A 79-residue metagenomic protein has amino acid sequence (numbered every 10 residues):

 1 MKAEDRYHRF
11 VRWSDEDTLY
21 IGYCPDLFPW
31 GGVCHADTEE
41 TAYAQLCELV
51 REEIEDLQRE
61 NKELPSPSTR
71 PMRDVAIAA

Functional and structural regions predicted by a protein language model:
M1-F10, W30, E40, A44-A79: Short, charged, surface-exposed hinge/linker loops at domain edges that act as mobile lids or interdomain connectors
V11-P29: Short aromatic-glycine-(Arg/Gly/Cys) micro-motifs in beta-strand/loop hairpins
C34-A36: A structural signal for short, well-ordered beta-strand elements
